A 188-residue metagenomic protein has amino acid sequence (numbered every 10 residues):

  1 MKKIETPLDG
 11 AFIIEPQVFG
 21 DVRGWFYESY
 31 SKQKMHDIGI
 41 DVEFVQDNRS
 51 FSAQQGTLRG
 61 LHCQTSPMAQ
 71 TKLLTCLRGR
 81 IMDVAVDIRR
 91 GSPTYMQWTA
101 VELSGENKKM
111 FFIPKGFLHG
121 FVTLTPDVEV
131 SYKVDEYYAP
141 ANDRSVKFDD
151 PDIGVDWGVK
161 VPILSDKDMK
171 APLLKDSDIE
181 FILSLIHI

Functional and structural regions predicted by a protein language model:
M1-E106, D127, V134-I186: Non-catalytic, conserved peripheral segments adjacent to functional cores
L103-P126: Conserved metal-binding segment of the jelly-roll/cupin
I113, I186-H187: Non-catalytic effector/regulatory segments
